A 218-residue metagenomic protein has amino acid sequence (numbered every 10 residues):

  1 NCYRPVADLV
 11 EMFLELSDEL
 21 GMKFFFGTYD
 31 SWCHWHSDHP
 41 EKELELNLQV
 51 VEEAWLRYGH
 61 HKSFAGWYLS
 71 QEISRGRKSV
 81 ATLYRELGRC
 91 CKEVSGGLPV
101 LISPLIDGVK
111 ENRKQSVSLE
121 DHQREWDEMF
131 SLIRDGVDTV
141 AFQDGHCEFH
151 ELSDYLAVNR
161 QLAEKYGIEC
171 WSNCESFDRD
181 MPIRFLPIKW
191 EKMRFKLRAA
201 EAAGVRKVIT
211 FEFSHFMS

Functional and structural regions predicted by a protein language model:
N1-S218: Glycan-processing catalytic domains of CAZymes
